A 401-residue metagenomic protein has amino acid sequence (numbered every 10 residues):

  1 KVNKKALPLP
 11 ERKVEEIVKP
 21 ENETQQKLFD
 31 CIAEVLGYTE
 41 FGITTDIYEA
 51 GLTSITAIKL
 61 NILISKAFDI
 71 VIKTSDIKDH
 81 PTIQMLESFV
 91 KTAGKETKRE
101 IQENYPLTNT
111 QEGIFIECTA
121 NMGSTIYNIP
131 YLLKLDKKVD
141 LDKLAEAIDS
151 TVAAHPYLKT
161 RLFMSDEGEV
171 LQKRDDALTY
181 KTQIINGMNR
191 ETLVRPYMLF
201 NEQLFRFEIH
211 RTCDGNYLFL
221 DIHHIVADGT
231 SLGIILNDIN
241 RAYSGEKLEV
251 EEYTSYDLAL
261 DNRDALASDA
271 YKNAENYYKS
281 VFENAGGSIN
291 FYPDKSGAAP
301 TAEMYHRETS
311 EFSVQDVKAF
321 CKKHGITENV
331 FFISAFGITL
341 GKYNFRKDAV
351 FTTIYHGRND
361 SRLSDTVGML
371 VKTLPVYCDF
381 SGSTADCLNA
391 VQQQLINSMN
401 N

Functional and structural regions predicted by a protein language model:
K1-L9, I83-F89, D175: Flexible lysine-rich "adenylation lid" loop at the C-terminal edge of ANL adenylation domains
V2-T45, E100-N104: Acidic/polar alpha-helix N-cap and adjacent early helical turns within long charge-rich amphipathic helices/linkers
F29-L52, A57, A67-D76: Phosphopantetheine carrier-protein modules
G42, Q102-Y105, S124-E146, L199-L220 (+5 more regions): Gly/Ser/Thr-rich phosphate-binding loops and adjoining beta-strand/alpha-helix segments that form adenosine-phosphate
G51-L52, I64, L86, L144: Short, compositionally simple motifs enriched in small residues
K91-M122, A145-M188, N201-Q203, N237 (+4 more regions): Short amphipathic alpha-helices and their capping loops
D149, H210-S255: Active-site-proximal acidic secondary-structure segment that organizes catalysis
K279-F282, K322-K323, L370-N401: Helical lid/core segments from catalytic subdomains that handle acyl or acyl-like groups
